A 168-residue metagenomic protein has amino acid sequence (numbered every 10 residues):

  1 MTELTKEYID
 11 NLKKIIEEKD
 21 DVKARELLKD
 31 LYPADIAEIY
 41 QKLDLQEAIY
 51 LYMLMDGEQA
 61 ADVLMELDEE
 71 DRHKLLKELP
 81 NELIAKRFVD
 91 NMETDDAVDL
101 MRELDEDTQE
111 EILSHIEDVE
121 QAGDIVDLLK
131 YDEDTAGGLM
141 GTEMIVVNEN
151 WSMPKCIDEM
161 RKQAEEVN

Functional and structural regions predicted by a protein language model:
M1-N168: Hydrophobic packing positions in regular secondary-structure scaffolds
